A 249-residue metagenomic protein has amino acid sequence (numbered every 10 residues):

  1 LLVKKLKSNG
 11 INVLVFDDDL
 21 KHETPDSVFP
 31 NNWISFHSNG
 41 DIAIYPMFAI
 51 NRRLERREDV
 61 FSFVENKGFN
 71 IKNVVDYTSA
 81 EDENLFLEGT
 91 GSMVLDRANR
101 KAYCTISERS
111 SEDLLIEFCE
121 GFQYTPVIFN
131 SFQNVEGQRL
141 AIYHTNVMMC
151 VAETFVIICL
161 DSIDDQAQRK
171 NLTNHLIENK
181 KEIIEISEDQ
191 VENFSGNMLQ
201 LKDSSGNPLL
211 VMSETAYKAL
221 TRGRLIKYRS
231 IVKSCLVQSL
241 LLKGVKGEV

Functional and structural regions predicted by a protein language model:
L1-V249: The feature marks the mature, well-folded catalytic cores of soluble enzymes
